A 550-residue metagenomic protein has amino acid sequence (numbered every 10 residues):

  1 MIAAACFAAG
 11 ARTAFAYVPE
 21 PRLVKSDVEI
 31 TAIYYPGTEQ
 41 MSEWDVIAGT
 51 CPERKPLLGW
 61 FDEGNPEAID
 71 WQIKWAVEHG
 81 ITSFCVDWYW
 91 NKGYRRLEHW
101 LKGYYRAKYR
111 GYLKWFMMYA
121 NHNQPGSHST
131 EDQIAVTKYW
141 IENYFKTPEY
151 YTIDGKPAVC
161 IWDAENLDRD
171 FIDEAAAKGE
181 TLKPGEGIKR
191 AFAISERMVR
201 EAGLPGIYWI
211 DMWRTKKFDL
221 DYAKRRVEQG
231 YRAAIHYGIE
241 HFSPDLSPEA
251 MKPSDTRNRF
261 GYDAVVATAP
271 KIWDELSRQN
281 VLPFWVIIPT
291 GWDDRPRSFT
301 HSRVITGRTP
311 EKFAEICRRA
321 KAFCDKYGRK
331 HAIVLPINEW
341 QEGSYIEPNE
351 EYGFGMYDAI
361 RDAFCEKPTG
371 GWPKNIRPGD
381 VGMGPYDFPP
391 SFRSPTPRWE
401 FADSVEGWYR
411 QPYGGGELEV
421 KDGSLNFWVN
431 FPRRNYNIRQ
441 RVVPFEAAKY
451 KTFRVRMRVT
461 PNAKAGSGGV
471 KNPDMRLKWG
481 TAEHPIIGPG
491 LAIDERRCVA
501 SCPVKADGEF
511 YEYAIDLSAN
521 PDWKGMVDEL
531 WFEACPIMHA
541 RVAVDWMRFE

Functional and structural regions predicted by a protein language model:
M1-A9: Bacterial N-terminal signal peptides
A8-A16: Boundary at the C-terminal end of the N-terminal hydrophobic targeting segment
F15-S394, R458: Glycan-processing catalytic domains of CAZymes
K25, S394, Q411, V420 (+2 more regions): Short, surface-exposed loop/turn motifs at beta-strand boundaries within globular domains
P157, L418, G423-N426, R458: Hydrophobic residues embedded in beta-strands of well-ordered beta-sheets
D403-S424: Extracellular glycan-recognition surfaces and repeat-rich motifs
F427-M526, A534-F549: Extracellular ligand-binding interfaces
